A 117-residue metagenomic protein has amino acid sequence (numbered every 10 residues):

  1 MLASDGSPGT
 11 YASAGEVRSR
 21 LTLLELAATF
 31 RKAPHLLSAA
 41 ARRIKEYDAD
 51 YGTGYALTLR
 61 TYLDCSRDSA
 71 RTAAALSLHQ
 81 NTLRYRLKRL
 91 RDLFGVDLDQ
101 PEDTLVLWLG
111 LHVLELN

Functional and structural regions predicted by a protein language model:
M1-N117: Cytosolic nucleotide-utilizing catalytic cores of signal-transduction proteins
